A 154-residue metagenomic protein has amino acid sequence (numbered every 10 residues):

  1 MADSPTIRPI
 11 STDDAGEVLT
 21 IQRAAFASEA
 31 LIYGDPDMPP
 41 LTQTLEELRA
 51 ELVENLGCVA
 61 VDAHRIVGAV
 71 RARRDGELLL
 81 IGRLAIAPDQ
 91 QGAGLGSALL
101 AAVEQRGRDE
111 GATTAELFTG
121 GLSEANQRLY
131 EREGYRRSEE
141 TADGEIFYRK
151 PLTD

Functional and structural regions predicted by a protein language model:
P5-T20: A short beta-loop-alpha structural element at the N-terminal edge of CoA-dependent acyl/N-acetyltransferase catalytic
T20-L48: Conserved GNAT-fold acetyl-CoA-binding loop/helix
E47-V59, L80: A short helix-loop-beta-strand connector motif used in the catalytic cores of GNAT acetyltransferases and, in some
V59, R65-R73, L80-A85: Conserved beta-strand in the GNAT
Q90, G94-A102: Conserved acetyl-CoA pyrophosphate-binding loop and the N-cap/start of the following alpha-helix in GNAT-like
Q91, E116-Q127, D143-E145: Conserved beta-strand-loop-alpha-helix junction that forms the acyl-donor binding cleft
S97, G121-E139: Conserved active-site alpha-helix within GNAT-family acetyltransferase domains
G107-T119: Conserved GNAT acetyl-CoA-binding A-motif
